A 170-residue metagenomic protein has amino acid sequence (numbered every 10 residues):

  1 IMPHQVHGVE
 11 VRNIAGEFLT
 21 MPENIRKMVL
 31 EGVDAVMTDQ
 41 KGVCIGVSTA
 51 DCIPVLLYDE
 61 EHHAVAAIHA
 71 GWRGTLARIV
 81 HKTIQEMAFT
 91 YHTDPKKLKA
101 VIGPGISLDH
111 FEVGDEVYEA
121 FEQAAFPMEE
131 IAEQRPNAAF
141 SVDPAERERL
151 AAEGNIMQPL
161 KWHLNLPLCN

Functional and structural regions predicted by a protein language model:
I1-N170: Active-site microenvironment for binding and transforming phosphate-containing groups
